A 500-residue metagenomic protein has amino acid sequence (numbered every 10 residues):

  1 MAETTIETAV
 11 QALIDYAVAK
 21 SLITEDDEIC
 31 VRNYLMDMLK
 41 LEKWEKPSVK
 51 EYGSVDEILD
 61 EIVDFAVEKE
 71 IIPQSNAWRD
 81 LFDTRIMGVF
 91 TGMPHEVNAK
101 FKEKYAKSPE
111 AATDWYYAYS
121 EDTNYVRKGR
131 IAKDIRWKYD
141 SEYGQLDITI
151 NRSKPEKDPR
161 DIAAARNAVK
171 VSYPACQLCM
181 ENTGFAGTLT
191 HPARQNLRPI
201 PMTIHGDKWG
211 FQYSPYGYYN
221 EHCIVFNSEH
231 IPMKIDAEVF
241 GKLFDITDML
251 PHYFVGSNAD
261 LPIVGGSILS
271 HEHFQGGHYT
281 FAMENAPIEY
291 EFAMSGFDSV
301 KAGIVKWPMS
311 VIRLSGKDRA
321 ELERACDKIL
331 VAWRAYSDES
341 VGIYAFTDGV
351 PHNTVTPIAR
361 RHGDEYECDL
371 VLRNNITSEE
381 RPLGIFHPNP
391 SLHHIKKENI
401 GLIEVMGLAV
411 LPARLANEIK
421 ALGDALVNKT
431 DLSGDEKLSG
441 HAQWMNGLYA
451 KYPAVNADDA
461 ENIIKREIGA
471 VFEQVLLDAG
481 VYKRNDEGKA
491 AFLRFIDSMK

Functional and structural regions predicted by a protein language model:
M1-P232, K306-P308, L322-C326, A332-L408 (+1 more regions): Active-site microenvironments that recognize anionic phosphate/pyrophosphate groups
R198, H230-V255: Helical scaffold of the NTase/Pol beta-like nucleotidyltransferase catalytic core
W209-S214, V239-T247, A293-V300: Structured alpha-helical segments in the cores of large, soluble enzyme domains
N227, H273-F274: Generic structural signal marking isolated hydrophobic packing positions within regular secondary structure
K242-I246, K328, V471: Amphipathic alpha-helical segments that form well-ordered structural scaffolds and often line/cohere around active
T247-S270, G276-S337: Catalytic or ion-translocation cores adjacent to nucleophile or general acid/base/metal-coordination motifs in diverse
